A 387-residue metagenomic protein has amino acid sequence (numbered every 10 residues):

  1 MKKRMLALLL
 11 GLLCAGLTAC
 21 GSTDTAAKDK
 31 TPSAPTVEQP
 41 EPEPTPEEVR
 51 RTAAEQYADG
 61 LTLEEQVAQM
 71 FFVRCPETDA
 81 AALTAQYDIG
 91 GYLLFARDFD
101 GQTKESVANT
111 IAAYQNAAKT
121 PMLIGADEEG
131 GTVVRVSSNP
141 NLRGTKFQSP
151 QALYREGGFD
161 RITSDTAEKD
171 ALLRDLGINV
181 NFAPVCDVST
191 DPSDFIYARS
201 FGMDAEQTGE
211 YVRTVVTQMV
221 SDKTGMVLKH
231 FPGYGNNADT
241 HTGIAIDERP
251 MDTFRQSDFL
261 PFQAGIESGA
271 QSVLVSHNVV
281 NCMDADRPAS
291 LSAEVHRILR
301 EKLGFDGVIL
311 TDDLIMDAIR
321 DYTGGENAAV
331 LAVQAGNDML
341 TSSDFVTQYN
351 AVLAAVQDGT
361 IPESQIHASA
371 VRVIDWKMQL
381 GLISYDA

Functional and structural regions predicted by a protein language model:
M1-T18: Sec-dependent bacterial lipoprotein signal peptides
K2, C20-A85, K302, D321-A387: Preference for extracellular/luminal or secreted protein segments
T62, D100-A113, M122, V133-V134 (+3 more regions): Second-shell residues forming the walls of enzyme active-site clefts
F72, G91-L93, N181-F182, M203 (+3 more regions): Conserved beta-strand positions in the central sheet of alpha/beta enzyme cores
R74-Q86, R161-L172, R255-A264, T323-L331: Short, acidic/polar
D88-G101, N116: A short aromatic-anchored loop/beta-hairpin motif
G101-L123, G130, R155-G177, V371: Active-site-adjacent structural elements in enzyme catalytic domains
K146-V216, V220: A substrate-binding/cap region within the structured catalytic cores of diverse enzymes
